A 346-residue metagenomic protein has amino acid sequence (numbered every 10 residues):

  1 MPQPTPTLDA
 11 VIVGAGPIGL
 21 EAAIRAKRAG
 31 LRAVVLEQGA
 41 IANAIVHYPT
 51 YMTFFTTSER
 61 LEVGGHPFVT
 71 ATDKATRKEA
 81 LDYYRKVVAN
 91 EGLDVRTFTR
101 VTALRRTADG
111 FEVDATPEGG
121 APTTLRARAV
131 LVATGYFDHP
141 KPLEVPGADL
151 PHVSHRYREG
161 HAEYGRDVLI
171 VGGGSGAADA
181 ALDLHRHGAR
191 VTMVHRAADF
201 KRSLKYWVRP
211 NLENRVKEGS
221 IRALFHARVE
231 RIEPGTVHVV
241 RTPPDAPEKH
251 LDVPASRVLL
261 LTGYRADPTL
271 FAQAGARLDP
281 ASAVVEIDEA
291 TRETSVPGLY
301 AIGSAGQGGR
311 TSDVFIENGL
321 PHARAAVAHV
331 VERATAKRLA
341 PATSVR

Functional and structural regions predicted by a protein language model:
P2-T5, A15-L93, A178-W207, P280-A281: Beta1-alpha1 glycine-rich phosphate/pyrophosphate-binding loop at the start of Rossmann-like nucleotide-binding domains
P4-I18, G165-G174: Beta1/beta-strand and adjacent pyrophosphate-binding region of the FAD-binding site in flavoprotein oxidoreductases
A10-I12, A33, V168, V191 (+1 more regions): Conserved hydrophobic helix-helix packing surfaces used for dimerization/oligomerization
V11-V13, T124-F137, L169-V171, P254-G263: Short hydrophobic core segments
G92-A127, R186-S282, A334, R338-R346: A Rossmann-like FAD-binding core segment of flavoenzymes
T134-H187, S282-A290: Glycine-rich dinucleotide-binding loop and its adjacent helix/turn
A148-A162, Y264-E317: FAD-site-proximal beta/loop scaffold in flavoenzymes
I302-R346: A conserved FAD-binding loop/helix module that cradles the flavin
